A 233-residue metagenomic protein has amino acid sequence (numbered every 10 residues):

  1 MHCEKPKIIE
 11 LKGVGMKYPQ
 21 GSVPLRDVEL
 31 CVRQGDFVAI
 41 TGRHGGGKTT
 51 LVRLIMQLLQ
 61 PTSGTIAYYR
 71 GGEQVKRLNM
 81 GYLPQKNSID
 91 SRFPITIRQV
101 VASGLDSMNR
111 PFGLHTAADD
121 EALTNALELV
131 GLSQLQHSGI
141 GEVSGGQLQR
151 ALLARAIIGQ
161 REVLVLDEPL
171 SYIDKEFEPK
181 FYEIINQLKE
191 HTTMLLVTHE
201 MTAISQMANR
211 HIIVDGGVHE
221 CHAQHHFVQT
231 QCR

Functional and structural regions predicted by a protein language model:
M1-D27, D90: A short, flexible loop at the N-terminus of ABC-type nucleotide-binding domains that lies
M56: Helix-to-loop junction immediately C-terminal to a conserved catalytic motif
G64-M80: Conserved ABC transporter NBD signature motif
A117-L135: Conserved ABC ATPase "signature" region
G139-V143, Q147: Conserved ABC ATPase signature
L164-E168: Catalytic Walker B motif of ABC-type/P-loop ATPase nucleotide-binding domains
V214-R233: Conserved beta-strand-loop-alpha-helix hinge in the C-terminal portion of ABC ATPase nucleotide-binding domains
